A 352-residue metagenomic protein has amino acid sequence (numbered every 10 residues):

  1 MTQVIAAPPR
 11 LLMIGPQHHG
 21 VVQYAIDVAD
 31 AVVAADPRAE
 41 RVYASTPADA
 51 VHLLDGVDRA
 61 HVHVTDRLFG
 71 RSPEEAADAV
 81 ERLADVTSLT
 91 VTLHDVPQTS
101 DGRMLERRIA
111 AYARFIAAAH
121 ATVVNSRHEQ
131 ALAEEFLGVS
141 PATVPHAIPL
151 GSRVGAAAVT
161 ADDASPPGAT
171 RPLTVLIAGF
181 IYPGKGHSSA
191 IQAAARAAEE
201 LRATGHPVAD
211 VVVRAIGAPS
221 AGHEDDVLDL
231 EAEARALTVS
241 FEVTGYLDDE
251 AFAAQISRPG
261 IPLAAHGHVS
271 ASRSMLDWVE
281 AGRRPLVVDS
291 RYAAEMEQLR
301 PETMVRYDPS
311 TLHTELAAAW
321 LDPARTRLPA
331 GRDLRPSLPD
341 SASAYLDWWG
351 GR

Functional and structural regions predicted by a protein language model:
Q23, S310-R352: A charged, aromatic-enriched C-terminal amphipathic alpha-helix characteristic of glycosyltransferases across folds
E81-R82, L105-A121: Membrane-proximal helix-turn-helix segments that form the acceptor-binding/catalytic region of lipid-linked
A117-V159: Donor nucleotide-sugar binding/catalytic pocket of nucleotide-sugar-dependent glycosyltransferases
A164-K185, I191-A195, R214: Conserved donor-binding/catalytic core segment of Leloir-type glycosyltransferases
D210-L228, G245: Glycosyltransferase donor-sugar binding loop
V227-L247, A253: Nucleotide-activated donor-binding/catalytic signature segment of Leloir-type glycosyltransferases, i.e., the conserved
A254-S270, R283: Acidic donor-binding loop of glycosyltransferase active sites
A265-M275, A294-E295: Nucleotide-sugar-dependent
